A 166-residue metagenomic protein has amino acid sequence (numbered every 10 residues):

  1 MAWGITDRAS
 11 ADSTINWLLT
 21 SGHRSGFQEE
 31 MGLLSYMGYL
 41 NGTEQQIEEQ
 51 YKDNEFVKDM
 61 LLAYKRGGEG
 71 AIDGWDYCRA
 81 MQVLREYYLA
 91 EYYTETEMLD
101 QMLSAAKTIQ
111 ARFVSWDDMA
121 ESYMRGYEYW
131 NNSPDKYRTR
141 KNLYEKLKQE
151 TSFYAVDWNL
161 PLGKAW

Functional and structural regions predicted by a protein language model:
M1-W166: Polar/charged low-complexity regulatory segments
